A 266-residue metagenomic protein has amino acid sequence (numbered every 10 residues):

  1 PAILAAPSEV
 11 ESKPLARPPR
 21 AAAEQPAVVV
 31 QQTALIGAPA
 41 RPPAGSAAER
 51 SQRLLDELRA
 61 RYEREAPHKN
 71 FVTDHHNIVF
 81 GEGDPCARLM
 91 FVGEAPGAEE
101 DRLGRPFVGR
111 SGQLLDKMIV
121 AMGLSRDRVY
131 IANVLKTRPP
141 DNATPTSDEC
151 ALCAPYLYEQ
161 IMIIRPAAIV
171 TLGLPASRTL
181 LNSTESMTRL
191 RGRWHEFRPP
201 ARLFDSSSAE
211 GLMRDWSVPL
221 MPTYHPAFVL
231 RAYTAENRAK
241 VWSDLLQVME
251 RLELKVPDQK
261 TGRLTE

Functional and structural regions predicted by a protein language model:
P1-E266: A polyanion-binding, active-site-adjacent surface
